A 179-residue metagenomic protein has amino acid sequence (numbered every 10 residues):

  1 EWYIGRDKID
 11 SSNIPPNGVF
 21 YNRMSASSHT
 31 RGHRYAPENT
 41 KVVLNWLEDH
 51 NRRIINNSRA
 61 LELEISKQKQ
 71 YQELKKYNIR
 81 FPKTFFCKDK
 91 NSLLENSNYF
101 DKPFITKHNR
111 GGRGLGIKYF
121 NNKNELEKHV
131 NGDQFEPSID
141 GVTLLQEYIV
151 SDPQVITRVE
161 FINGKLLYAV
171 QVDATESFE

Functional and structural regions predicted by a protein language model:
W2-K83: Conserved N-proximal alpha/beta basic substrate-recognition cap immediately N-terminal to, or forming the N-lobe
R6-I9, K90-N91, Q146-V150: Short, solvent-exposed loop/turn elements at beta->coil junctions and helix N-caps that rim active or binding pockets
K8-G18, L94-Y99, D133-Q134: Short amphipathic alpha-helix with an adjacent loop that forms part of the alpha/beta core around
G18-Y21, Q72-K75, F100-D101, K123-N124 (+1 more regions): Short, hinge-like loop/turn segments at secondary-structure boundaries
V19-R23, I105, L144: Structural motif
R23, C87, V172: Conserved residues at the C-terminal ends of beta-strands
K69-Y119: Hydrophobic alpha-helical segments and helix pairs
L115-E179: Phosphate-binding site of ATP-dependent enzymes
